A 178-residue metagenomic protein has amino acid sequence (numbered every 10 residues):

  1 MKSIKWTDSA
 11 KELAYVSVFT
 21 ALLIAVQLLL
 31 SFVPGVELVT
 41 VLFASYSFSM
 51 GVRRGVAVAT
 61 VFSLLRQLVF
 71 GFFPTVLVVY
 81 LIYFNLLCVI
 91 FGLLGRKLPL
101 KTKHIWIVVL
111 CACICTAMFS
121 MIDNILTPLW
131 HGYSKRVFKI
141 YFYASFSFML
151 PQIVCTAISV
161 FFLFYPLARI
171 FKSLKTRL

Functional and structural regions predicted by a protein language model:
M1-K5, E12-T20, V79-P128: Short helix-perturbing small/polar motifs within transmembrane alpha-helices
M1-S49, R53-A57: Hydrophobic transmembrane alpha-helices
K5-E12, V33, L100-T102, Y133-K139: Helix-boundary and loop/linker segments of multi-pass membrane transporters
S17, A21, A25, V41 (+11 more regions): Residue-level signature of the transmembrane alpha-helical core of multi-pass small-molecule transporters
L23-L38, T60-G95: Interfacial aromatic-anchored transmembrane helix boundaries in multi-pass membrane proteins
A44, S63, C88-G92, N124 (+2 more regions): Transmembrane alpha-helix boundary and packing residues in multipass membrane permease domains and related
S49-R53, I90-P99, Y165-K172: Structural signal for the C-terminal ends of transmembrane alpha-helices and the immediately following loop
F73-P74, V78, T102-L178: Membrane-embedded alpha-helical hairpins and interfacial helices in multi-pass inner-membrane proteins
